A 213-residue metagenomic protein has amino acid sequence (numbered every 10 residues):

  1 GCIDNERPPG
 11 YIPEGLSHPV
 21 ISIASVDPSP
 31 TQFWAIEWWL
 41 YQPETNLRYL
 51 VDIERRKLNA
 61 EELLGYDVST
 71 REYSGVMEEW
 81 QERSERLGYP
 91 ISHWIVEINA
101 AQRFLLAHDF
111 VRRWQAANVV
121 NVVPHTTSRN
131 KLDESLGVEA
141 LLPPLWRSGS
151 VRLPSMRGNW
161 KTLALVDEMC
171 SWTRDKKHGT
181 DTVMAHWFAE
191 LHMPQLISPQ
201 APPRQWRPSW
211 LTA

Functional and structural regions predicted by a protein language model:
G1-V26: ATPase catalytic-site recognition across NTP-hydrolyzing enzymes
I23-A35: Short acidic, Gly/Ser-rich segments with clustered Asp/Glu that frequently serve as metal-coordination loops in enzyme
W34-W38, A185: Short beta-strand scaffold segments in enzyme catalytic cores
L40-W172, W210-A213: Mg2+-dependent endonuclease catalytic cores in nucleic-acid-processing enzymes, primarily RNase H-like
S171-A213: Charge-patterned, long linear interaction tracts outside catalytic cores
